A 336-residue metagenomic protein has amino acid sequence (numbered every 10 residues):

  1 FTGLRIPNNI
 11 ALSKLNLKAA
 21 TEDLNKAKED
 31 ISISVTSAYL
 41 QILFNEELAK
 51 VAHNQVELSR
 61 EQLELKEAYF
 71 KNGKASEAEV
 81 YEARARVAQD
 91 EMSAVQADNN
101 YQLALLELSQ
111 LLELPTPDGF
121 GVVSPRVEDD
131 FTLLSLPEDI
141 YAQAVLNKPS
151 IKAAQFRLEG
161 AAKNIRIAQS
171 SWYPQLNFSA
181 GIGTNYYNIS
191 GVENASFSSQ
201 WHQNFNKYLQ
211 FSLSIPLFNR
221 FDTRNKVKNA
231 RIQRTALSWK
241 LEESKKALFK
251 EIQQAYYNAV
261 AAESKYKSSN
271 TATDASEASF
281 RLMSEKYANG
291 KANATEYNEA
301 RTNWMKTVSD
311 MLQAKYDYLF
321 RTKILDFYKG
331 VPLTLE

Functional and structural regions predicted by a protein language model:
F1-T2, G183-Y187, F218, Y328: Structural signature of outer-membrane beta-barrel domains
T2-A38, E46-S59, E77, Y81-R84 (+5 more regions): Amphipathic, heptad-repeat alpha-helical/coiled-coil signature enriched at exported N-termini that scaffold
N8-N9, K14, S124-L133, R166 (+2 more regions): Small/polar, glycine/serine/threonine/aspartate-rich low-complexity segments that form flexible
A27, I31-K50, A68, A104 (+3 more regions): Amphipathic alpha-helical coiled-coil segments
D30-Q143, N258, A262, W304: Periplasmic alpha-helical coiled-coil/stalk elements that build and connect Gram-negative outer-membrane
A97, P149, A314: Metallo-beta-lactamase
E107-P115, R321-L335: Long amphipathic alpha-helical coiled-coil segments
